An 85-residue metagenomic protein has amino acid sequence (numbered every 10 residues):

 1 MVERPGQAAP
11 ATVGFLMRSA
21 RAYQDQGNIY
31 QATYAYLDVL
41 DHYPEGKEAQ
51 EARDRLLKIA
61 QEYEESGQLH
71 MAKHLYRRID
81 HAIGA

Functional and structural regions predicted by a protein language model:
M1-F15, P44-R53: TPR-adjacent "capping" and linker segments in tetratricopeptide-repeat scaffold/adaptor proteins
Q7, L40-A49, S66, I79-A85: Short solvent-exposed coil/turn linkers within tandem alpha-helical repeat scaffolds
G14-R21, L37, Q61: Amphipathic alpha-helical repeat scaffolds
A22, H42, K58-E62: Residue-level signature for tetratricopeptide repeat
Q26, Y63-S66: Structural motif corresponding to the intra-repeat A-B loop/turn of tetratricopeptide repeats
